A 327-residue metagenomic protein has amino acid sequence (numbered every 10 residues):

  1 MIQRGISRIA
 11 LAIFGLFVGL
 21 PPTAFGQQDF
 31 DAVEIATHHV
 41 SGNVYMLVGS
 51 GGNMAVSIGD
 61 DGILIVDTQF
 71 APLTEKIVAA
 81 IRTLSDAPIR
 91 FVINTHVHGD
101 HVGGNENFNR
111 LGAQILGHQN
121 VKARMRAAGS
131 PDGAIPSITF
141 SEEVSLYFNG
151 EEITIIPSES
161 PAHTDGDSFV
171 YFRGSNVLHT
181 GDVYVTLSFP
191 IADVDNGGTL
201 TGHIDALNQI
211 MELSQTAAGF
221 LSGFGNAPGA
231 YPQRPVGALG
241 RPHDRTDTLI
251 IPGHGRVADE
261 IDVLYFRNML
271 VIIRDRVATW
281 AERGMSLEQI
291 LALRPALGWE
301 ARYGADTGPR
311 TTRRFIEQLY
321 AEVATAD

Functional and structural regions predicted by a protein language model:
M1-I6: N-terminal secretory signal peptides that target proteins for export/translocation
R8-P21: Bacterial N-terminal signal peptides
I13, A24-Q27, T216-G219, G225-L249 (+1 more regions): Accessory terminal helices/loops
E34, H39, L111, L116 (+4 more regions): Metallo-beta-lactamase
E34-I81, S168-F172, N176-G181: Conserved beta-strand hairpin/beta-sheet module of binuclear metal-dependent hydrolase folds, prominently
T37, D60-L64, P72-I115: Active-site metal-binding motif and surrounding structural segment of the metallo-beta-lactamase
N43, S57, D67, I81 (+10 more regions): Divalent metal-coordination and catalytic microenvironments
G62-L64, F70-P72, S145, E152 (+1 more regions): Metallo-beta-lactamase
